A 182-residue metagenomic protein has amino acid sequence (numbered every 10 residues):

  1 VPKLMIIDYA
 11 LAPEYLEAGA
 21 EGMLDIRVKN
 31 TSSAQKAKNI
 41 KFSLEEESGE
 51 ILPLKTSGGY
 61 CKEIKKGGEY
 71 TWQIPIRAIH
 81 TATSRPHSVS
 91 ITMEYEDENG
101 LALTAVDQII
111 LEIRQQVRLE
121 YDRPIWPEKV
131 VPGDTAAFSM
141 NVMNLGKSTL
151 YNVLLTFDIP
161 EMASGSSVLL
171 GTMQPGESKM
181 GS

Functional and structural regions predicted by a protein language model:
V1-I6, S48-I51, Q108-E120: Proline/serine/threonine-rich low-complexity linkers at boundaries of modular beta-sandwich domains
A10-L16, C61, P124-V130, L170-G171: Short beta-strand segments of immunoglobulin-like
A18-S33, K129-Y151: Short beta-strand elements of extracellular/lumenal beta-sandwich folds
T31-E50, L145-M162: Short acidic, flexible loop segments centered on an aromatic residue
E46, Y60, V89-N99: Enriched for extracellular/lumenal, surface-exposed ectodomains of secreted and cell-surface proteins
E47-G59, D158-S167, E177: Short beta-strand and strand-turn-strand segments in soluble, beta-rich domains
G68-I74, E177-S182: Short strand-edge motifs at loop-to-beta-strand transitions and within beta-strands of extracellular beta-rich domains
R77-S84: Short, surface-exposed loop/turn segments at beta-strand-coil junctions that are enriched for proline with nearby
